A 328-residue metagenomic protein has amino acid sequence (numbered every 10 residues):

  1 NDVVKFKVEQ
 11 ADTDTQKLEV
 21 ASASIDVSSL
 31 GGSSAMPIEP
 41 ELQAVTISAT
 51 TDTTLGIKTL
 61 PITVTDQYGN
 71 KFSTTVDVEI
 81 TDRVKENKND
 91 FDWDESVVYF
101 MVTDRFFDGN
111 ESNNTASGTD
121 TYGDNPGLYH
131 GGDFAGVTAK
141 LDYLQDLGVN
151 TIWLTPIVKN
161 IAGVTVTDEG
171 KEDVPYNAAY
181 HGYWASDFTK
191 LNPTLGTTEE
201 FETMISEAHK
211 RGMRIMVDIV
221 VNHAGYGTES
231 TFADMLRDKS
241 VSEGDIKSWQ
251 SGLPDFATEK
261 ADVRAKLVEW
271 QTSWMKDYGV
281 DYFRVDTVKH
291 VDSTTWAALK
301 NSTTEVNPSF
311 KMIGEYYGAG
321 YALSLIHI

Functional and structural regions predicted by a protein language model:
D26-S33: Change "in extracellular beta-sheet-rich domains … of secreted and cell-surface proteins" to "in beta-sheet-rich domains
S48-T54: Short, surface-exposed loop/turn segments at beta-strand-coil junctions that are enriched for proline with nearby
G56-L60: Exposed beta-strand face motif in extracellular beta-rich ectodomains
Q67-S73: Short, exposed coil/turn segments at beta-strand boundaries within extracellular/luminal domains
T74-T81: C-terminal edge beta-strand
F91-D92, S96, F106-Y278, W296-Y316 (+1 more regions): Substrate-binding/active-site clefts of carbohydrate-active enzymes
I326-I328: Conserved small/polar residues in nucleotide/adenosyl-binding loops
